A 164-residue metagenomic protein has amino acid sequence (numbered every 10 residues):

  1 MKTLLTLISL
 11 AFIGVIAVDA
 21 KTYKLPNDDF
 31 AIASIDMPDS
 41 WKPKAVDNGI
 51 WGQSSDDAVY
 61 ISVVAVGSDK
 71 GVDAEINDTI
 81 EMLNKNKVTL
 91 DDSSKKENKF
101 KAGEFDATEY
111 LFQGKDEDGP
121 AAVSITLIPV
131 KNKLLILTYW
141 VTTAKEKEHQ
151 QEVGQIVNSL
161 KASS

Functional and structural regions predicted by a protein language model:
L4-G14: Sec-dependent N-terminal signal peptides
V15-A20: Sec/Tat signal peptide C-region and signal peptidase I cleavage site
K21-G49: N-terminal "mature-domain start" segment
T22, S40-W41, V88-D91, L160: Short glycine-aromatic motifs
I32, D69-A74, K147-Q151: Soluble non-cytosolic domains of exported or imported proteins
P38-W41, I136-S164: Surface-exposed amphipathic alpha-helical segments
K44, K115-E117, T142-A144: Short coil/turn motifs at secondary-structure junctions
D47-V123, I128-P129, L134-I136: Conserved polar/disulfide-associated segments of primarily extracytoplasmic proteins
